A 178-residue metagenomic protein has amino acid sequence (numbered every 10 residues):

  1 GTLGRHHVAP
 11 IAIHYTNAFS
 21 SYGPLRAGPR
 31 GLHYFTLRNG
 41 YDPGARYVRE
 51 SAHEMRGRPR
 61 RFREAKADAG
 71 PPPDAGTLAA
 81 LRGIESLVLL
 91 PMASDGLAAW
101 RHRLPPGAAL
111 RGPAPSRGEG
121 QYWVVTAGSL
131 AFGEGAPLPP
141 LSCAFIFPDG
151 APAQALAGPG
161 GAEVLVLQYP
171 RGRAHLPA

Functional and structural regions predicted by a protein language model:
T2-P10, T16-S21, D42, E85-R117 (+3 more regions): Conserved short histidine dyad/triad with adjacent acidic residue
H7-P10, A18-Y47, P137-P139, P148-H175: Ligand-binding loop in jelly-roll beta-barrel domains
A45-A98, A178: A short, N-terminal "cap"/entry segment at the start of jelly-roll beta-barrel domains of the cupin/DSBH fold
T77-L81, L104, L156: Extended hydrophobic/Leu-rich segments
G120: Alpha/beta-hydrolase fold active-site loops
W123: Structured binding elements
T126: A cytosolic small-molecule/anion-sensing beta-strand core signal
